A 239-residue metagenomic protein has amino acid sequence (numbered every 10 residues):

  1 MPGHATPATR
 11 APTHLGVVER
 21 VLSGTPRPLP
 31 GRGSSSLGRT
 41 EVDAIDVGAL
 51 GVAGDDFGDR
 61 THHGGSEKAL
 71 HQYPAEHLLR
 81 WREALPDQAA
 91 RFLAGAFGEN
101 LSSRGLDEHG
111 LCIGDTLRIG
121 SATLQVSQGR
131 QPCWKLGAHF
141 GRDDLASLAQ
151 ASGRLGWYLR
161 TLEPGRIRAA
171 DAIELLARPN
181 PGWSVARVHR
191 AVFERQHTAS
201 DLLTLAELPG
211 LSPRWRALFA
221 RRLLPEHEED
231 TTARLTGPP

Functional and structural regions predicted by a protein language model:
M1-A138, D144, A177-P239: Electropositive, beta-rich accessory/interaction domains or terminal extensions that provide binding surfaces
G98, L155-G156, A170, V185: Hydrophobic, well-ordered secondary-structure segments
G114, R168-D171: Loop/turn positions that initiate beta-strands
D143-E163: A mid-sequence, solvent-exposed acidic-amphipathic segment
I173-L175: Short, hydrophobic/aromatic-enriched beta-strand segments in well-ordered soluble domains
